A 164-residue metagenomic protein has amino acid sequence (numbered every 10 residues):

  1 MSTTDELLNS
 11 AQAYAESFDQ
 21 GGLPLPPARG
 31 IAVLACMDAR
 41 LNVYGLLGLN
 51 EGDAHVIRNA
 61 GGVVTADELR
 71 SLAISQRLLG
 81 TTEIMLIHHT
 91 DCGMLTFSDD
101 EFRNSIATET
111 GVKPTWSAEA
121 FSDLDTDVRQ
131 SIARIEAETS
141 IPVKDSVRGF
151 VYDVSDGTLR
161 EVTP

Functional and structural regions predicted by a protein language model:
M1-P27, G62-D67, I74, L78-L79 (+1 more regions): Divalent-metal-activated hydrolytic enzyme cores
A13, S17-R70: Conserved beta-strand-loop surface patch within small alpha/beta domains used for substrate/adaptor or ligand engagement
L34-C36, R58, I87-H89, F150-D153: Short beta-strand segments
M37-R40, T90-M94: Gly/Ser/Thr-rich loops at beta-strand to alpha-helix junctions that form or flank small-molecule/cofactor-binding
L46, N50, N59, D91 (+2 more regions): Short glycine/serine/threonine-biased micro-segments
L79-H89: Ordered, amphipathic secondary-structure segments that act as subunit-interaction surfaces in large macromolecular
